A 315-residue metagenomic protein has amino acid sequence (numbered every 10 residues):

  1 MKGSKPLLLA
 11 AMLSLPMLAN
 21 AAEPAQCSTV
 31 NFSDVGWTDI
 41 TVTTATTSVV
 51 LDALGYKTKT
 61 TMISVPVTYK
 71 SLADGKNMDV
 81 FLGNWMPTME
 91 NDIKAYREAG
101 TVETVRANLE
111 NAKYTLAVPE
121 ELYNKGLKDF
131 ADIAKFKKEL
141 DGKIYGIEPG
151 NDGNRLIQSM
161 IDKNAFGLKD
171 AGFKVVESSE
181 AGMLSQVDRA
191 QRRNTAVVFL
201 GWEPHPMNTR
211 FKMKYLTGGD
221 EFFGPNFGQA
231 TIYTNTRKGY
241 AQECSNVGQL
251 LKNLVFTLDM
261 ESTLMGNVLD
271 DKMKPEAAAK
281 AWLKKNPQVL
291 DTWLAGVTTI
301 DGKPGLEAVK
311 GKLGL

Functional and structural regions predicted by a protein language model:
M1-N20: Gram-negative bacterial Sec-dependent N-terminal signal peptides
A21-N31, D52, K135-D141, V309-L315: Immediate post-signal peptide segment of exported/extracytoplasmic ligand-binding proteins
P24-D39, Y56-T61, D141-Y145, L251: Short, well-ordered beta-strand elements
T47-L54, K138-F173, K284: Ligand-binding cleft/hinge of the Venus flytrap
L72, M78-L82, R155-D220: Ligand-binding pocket segment of bilobal, Venus flytrap-like solute-binding proteins
T101-G150: A conserved helix-loop-strand patch within extracytoplasmic ligand-binding domains of the periplasmic binding
L109, L254-L315: C-terminal functional modules
K113-Y123, Q229-E243, G266-N267: A bilobed periplasmic-binding-protein/Venus flytrap-type ligand-binding module shared by bacterial periplasmic
